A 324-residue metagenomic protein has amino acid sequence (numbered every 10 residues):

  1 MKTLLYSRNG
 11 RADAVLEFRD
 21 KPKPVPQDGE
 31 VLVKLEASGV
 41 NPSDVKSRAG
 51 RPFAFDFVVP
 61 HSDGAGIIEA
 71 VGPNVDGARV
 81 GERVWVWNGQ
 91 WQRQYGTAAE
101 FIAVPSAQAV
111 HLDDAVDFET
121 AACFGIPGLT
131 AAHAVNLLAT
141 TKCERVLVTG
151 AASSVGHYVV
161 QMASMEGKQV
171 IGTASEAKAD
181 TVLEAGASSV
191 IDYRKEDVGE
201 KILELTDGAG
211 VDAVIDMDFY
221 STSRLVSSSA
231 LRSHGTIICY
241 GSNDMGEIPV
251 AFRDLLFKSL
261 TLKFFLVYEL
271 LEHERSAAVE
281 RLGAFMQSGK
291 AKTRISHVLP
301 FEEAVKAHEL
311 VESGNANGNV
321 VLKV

Functional and structural regions predicted by a protein language model:
M1, Q287-H297, V305-V324: C-terminal capping/lid region of NAD(P)-dependent oxidoreductase domains
V15, N88-G150: NAD(P)H dinucleotide-binding glycine-rich loop of Rossmann-like/cofactor-binding domains, especially the beta1-alpha1
P22-V40, A49-Q90: Glycine-rich beta-strand-centered segment in the early N-terminal region that forms part of a ligand/cofactor-binding
P73-N74, G172-T181, Y220-S223, M245: Short glycine/proline-centered loop/turn elements that form peptide/ligand docking sites
A122-K195: Mid-domain Rossmann-like dinucleotide-binding core that forms the NAD(H)/NADP(H) cofactor-binding site
V198-G208: Short amphipathic alpha-helix with an adjacent loop that forms part of the alpha/beta core around
S221-A291, V324: Glycine-rich phosphate-binding loop and adjacent beta-alpha segment of Rossmann(oid) nucleotide-cofactor-binding
